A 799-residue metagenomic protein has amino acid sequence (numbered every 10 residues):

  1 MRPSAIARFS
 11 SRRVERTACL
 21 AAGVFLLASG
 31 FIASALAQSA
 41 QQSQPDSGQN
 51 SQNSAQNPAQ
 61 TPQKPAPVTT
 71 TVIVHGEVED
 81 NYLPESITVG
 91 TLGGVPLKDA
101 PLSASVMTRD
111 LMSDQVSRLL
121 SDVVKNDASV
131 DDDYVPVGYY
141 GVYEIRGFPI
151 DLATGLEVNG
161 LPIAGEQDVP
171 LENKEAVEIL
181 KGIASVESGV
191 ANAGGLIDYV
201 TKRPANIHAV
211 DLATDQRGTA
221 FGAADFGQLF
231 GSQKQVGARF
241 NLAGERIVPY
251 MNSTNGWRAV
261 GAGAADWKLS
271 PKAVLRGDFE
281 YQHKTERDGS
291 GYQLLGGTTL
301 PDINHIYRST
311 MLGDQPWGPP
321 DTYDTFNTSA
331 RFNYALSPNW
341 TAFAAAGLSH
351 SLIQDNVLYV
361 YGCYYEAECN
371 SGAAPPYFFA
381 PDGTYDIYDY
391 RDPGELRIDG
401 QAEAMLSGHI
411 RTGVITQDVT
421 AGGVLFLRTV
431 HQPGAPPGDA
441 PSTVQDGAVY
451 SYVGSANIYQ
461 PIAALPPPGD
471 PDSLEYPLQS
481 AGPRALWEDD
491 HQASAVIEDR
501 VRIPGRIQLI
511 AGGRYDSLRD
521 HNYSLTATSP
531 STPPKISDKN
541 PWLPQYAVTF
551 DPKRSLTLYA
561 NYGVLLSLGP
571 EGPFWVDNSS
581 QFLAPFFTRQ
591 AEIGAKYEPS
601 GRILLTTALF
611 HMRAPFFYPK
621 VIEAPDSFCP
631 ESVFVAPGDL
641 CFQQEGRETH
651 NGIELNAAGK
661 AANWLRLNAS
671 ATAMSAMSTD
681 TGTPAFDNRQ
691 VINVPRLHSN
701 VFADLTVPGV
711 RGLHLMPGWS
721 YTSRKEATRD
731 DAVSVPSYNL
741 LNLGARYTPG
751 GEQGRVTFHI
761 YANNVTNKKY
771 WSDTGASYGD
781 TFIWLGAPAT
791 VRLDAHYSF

Functional and structural regions predicted by a protein language model:
M1-Q115, S121-S129: N-terminal Sec signal peptide and the immediately downstream disordered periplasmic leader that contains the TonB box
G23, E395, S407, V419 (+2 more regions): Conserved C-terminal beta-signal and adjacent last beta-strands/turns of outer-membrane beta-barrel proteins
T69-I207, I593: Acidic, small-polar-rich N-terminal luminal/periplasmic segments of exported/outer-membrane proteins
N173-E175, V186-G263, W267-V274, I603: Outer-membrane beta-barrel translocator/receptor signature
E245-P249, A262-K268, K272-A335, N339 (+6 more regions): Acidic/polar loop-and-plug regions of large Gram-negative outer-membrane beta-barrel proteins
D266-K268, R397, T416-R428, A435 (+3 more regions): Structural signature of Gram-negative outer-membrane beta-barrels, strongest in the C-terminal barrel of TonB-dependent
A335, T341-G347, S351-V357, D551 (+5 more regions): Membrane-embedded beta-barrel scaffold of Gram-negative outer-membrane proteins
P504-L509, H611-R613, D639-T728, H796-S798: Gram-negative outer-membrane beta-barrel transporters
